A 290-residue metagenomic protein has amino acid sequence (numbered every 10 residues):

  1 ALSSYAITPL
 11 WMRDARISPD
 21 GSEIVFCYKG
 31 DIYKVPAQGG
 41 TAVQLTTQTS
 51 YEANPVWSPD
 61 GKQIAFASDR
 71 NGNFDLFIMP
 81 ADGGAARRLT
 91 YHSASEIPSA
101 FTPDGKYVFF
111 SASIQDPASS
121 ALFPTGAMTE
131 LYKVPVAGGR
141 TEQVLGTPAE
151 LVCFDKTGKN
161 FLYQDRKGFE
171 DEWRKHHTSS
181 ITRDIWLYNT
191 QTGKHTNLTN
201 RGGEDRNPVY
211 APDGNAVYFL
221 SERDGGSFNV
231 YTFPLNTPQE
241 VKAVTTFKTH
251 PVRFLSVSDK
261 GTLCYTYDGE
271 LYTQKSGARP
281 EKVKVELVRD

Functional and structural regions predicted by a protein language model:
Y5-A37: Mature N-terminal segment immediately following signal peptide/propeptide cleavage in secreted/periplasmic
I7-P9, C27-Y33, T46-E52, A65-F77 (+10 more regions): A flexible loop/linker signature enriched in serine peptidases of the S9 family
R16, V56, A100, C153 (+2 more regions): Conserved beta-strand position repeated across blades of beta-propeller domains
S18, C27, A37, S58 (+7 more regions): Short, acidic, Ser/Thr-enriched surface-loop or helix-capping motifs
D20-S22, D60-K62, D104-K106, T157-K159 (+2 more regions): Short coil/turn segments that connect the beta-strands within blades of beta-propeller domains
A42: Glycine/alanine-rich phosphate-binding loops at beta-alpha junctions
